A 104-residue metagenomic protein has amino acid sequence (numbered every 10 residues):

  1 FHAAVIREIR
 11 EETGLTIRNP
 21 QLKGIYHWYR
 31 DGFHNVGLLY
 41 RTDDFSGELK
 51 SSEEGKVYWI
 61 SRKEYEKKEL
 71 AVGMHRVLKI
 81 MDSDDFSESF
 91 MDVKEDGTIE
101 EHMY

Functional and structural regions predicted by a protein language model:
F1-R18, W28-I80, M103-Y104: Unchanged
P20-G24: Conserved S-adenosyl-L-methionine
K79-Y104: Charged phosphate-binding loop/patch that engages nucleotide di/tri-phosphates or the phosphate backbone of nucleic
